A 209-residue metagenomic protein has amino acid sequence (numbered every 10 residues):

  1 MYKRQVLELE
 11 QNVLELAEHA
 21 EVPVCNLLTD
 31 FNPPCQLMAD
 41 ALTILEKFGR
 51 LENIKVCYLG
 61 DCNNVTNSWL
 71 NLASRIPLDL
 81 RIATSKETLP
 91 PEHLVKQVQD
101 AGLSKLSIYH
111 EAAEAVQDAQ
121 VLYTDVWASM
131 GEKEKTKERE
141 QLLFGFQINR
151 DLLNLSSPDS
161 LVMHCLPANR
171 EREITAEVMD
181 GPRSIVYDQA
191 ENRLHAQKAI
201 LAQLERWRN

Functional and structural regions predicted by a protein language model:
M1-Q5: Conserved small/polar residues in nucleotide/adenosyl-binding loops
V6-F31: Helix-enriched interaction subdomains in cytosolic or periplasmic regions, typified by TIR/SEFIR signaling/NADase cores
H19-P23, I76, G102, S156-P158 (+1 more regions): Short, structured coil segments at secondary-structure junctions
L28-T43: A glycine-rich, Thr/Ser-enriched phosphate-binding loop motif common to dinucleotide/cofactor-binding enzymes
E46-T124: Glycine-rich phosphate/diphosphate-binding loop of Rossmann-like nucleotide-binding domains
Q99-A176: Rossmann-like adenosine-cofactor binding region
D159-S160, L166-N209: Adenosine-phosphate binding glycine-rich loop
